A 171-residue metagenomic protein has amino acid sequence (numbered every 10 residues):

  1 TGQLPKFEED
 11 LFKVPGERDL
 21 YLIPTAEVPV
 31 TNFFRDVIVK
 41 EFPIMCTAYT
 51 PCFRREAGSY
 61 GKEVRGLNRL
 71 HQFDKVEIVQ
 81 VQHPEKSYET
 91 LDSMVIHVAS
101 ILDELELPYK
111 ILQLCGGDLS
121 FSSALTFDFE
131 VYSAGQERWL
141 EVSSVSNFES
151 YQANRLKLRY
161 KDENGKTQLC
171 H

Functional and structural regions predicted by a protein language model:
T1-H171: TRNA-recognition modules of translation machinery and tRNA-sensing kinases, especially anticodon-binding
